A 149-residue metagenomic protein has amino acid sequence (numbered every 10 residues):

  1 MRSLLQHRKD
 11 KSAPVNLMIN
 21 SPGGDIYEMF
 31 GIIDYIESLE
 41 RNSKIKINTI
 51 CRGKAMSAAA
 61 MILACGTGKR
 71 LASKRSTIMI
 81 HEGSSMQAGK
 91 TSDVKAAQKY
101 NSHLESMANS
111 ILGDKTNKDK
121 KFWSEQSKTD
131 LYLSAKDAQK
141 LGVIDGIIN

Functional and structural regions predicted by a protein language model:
M1-N149: Terminal-region recognition feature
